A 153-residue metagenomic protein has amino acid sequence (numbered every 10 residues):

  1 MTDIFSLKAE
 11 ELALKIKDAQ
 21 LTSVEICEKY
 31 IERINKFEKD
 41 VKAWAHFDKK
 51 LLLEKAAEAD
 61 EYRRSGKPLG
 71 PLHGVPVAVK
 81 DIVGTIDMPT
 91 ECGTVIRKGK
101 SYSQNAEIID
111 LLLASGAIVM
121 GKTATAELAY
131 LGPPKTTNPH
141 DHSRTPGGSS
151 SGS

Functional and structural regions predicted by a protein language model:
M1-E54: An N-terminal boundary/leader segment
E11-L14, S65, Q104, A124: Serine-dependent amide/ester hydrolase catalytic core
K50-A57, L113-A117: Long amphipathic alpha-helix in the N-terminal Rossmann-like dinucleotide-binding domain of NAD(P)-dependent
A57-D60, G84: Glycine-rich loop at the start of a catalytic domain that most often binds anionic cofactors/ligands
A59-P76: Immediate post-signal peptide segment of exported/extracytoplasmic ligand-binding proteins
L72-S153: Short glycine/serine-rich loop/turn segments
